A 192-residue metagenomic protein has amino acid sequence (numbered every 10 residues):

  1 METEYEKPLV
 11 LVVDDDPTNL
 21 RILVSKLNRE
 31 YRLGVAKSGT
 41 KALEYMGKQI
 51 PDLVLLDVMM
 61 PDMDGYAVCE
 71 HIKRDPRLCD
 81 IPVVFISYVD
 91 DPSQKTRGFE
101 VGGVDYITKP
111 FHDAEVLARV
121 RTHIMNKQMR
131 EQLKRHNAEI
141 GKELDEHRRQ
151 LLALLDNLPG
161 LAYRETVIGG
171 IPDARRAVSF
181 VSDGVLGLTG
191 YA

Functional and structural regions predicted by a protein language model:
E2-G141: N-terminal membrane insertion elements
T3-Y5, S25, E139-P172: PAS/LOV and related PAS-like sensory modules
P92, G169-I171, G187: Flexible, glycine-rich phosphate/dinucleotide-binding loops and adjacent beta-alpha linkers at cofactor/substrate
H123-N126, L161, L188-Y191: Phosphate/oxyanion-binding loops and surfaces in catalytic or ligand/nucleic-acid-binding neighborhoods
I171-S179: Conserved hydrophobic beta-strand signature of PAS-family and PAS-like sensory domains
R175, V185-A192: PAS/PAS-like sensory domain cap-loop motif
